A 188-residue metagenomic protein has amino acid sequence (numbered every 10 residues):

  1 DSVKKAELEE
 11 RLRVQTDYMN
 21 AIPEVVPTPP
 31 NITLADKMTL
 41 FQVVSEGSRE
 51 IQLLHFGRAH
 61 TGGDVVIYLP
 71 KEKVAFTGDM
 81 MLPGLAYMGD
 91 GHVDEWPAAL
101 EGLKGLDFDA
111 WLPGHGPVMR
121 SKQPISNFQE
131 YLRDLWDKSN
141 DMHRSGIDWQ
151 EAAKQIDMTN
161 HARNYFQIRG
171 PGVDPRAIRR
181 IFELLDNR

Functional and structural regions predicted by a protein language model:
D1-H55, L100, D107: Metallo-beta-lactamase
S2-M19, G105-D107, M119-R188: Accessory terminal helices/loops
I22-P23, P29, F56, L85 (+5 more regions): Generic structural signal for short, flexible, solvent-exposed coil/loop and linker residues
I22-V43, K71, R133, M142 (+3 more regions): A broadly tuned "polar low-complexity/structure-edge" signature
P23, P27-P30, P70, P83 (+4 more regions): Proline-rich intrinsically disordered, low-complexity coils
V26, S48, T61-G62, V173: A generic fold-level signal
L40-F41, E50-D134, K138-D141: Metallo-beta-lactamase
